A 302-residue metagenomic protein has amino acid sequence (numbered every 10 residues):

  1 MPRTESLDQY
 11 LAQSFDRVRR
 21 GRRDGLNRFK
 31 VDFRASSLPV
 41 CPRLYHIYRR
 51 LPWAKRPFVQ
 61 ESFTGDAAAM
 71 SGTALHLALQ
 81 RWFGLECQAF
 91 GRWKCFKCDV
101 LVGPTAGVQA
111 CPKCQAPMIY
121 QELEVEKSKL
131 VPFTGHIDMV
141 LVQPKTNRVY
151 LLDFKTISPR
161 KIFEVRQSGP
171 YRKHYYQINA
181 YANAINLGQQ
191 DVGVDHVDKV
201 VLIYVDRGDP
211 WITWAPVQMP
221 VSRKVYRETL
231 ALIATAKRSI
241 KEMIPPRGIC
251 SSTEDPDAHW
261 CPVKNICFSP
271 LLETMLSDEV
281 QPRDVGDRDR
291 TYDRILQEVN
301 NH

Functional and structural regions predicted by a protein language model:
M1-Y150: Metal-dependent nuclease catalytic cores that hydrolyze phosphodiester bonds in DNA/RNA, characterized by
P2-L11, M118-I119, Q167-R172, V285-N301: A signal for specific C-terminal beta-sheet/loop modules enriched in small/flexible residues with GP/PG/PP motifs
K30-A35, S168, G193, T291: Short, solvent-exposed coil/turn linker segments
E61, G65, A69, Q167-R172 (+1 more regions): Short, charged/polar micro-motifs that form catalytic or ligand-binding hotspots
G72-H76, Y176-N179, D255, H259: Non-catalytic, well-ordered alpha-helical scaffold segments
T105, A184-H302: Metal-dependent nuclease catalytic regions and adjoining charged, substrate-binding loops involved in nucleic-acid end
G107-K113, Y120-R238: Mg2+/Mn2+-dependent nuclease catalytic core
